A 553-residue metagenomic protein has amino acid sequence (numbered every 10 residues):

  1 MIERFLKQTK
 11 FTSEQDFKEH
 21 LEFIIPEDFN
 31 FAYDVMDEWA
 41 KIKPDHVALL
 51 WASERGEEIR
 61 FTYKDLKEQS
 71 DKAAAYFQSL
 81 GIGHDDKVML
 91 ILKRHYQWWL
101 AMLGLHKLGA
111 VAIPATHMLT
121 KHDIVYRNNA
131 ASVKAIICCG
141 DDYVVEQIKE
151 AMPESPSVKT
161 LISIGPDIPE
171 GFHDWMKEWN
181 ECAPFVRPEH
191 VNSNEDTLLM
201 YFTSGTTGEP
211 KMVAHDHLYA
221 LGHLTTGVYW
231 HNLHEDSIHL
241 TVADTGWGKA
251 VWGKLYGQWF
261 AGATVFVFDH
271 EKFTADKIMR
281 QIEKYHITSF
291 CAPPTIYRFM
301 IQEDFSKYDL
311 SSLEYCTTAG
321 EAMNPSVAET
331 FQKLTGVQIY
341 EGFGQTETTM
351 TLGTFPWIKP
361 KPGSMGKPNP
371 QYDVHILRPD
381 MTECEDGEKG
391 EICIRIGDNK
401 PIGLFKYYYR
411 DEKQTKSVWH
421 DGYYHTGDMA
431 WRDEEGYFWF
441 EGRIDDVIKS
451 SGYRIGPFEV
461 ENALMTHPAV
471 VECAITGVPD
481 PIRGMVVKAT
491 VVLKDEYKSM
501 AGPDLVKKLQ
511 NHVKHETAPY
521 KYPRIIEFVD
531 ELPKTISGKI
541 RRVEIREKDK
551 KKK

Functional and structural regions predicted by a protein language model:
P44-V47, S163-P169, N180-F202, E209 (+2 more regions): Conserved pre-ATP/AMP-binding loop-to-beta segment of ANL
I59-K64, L198-G222: Conserved AMP-binding A3 loop
L103, K107-K177, D495: Structural core segment of the AMP-binding/adenylate-forming
L119-Y126, I136-D141, F290, D380 (+5 more regions): AMP-binding/adenylate-forming catalytic core of the ANL superfamily
I164, H515-K539: AMP-binding/adenylate-forming catalytic domain of the ANL superfamily
L221-I238, T245-T288, E303: Conserved AMP-binding/adenylation subdomain of ANL enzymes
F260, I287-A292, I301-K361, D373: Gly/Ser/Thr-rich phosphate-binding loop
Q371, T382-S417, I455: Conserved ATP/PPi-binding loop(s) of AMP-dependent carboxylate-activating enzymes
